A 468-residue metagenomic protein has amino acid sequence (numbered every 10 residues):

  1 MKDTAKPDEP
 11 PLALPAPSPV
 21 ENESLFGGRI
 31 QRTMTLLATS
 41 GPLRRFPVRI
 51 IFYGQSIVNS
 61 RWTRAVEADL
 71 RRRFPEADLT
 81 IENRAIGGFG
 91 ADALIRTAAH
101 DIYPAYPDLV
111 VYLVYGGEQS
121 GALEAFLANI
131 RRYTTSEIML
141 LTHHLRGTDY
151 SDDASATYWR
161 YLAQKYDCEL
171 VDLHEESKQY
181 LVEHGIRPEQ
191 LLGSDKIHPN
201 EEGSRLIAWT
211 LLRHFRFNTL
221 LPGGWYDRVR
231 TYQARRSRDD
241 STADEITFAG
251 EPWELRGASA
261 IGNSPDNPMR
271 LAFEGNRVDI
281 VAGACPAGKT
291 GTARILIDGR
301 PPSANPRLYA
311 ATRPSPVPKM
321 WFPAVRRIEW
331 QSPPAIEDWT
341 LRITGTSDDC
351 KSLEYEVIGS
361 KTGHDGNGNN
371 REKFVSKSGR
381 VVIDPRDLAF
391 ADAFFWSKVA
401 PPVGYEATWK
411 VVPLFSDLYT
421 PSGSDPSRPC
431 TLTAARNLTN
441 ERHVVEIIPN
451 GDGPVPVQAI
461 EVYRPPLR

Functional and structural regions predicted by a protein language model:
M1-Y53, I57-R64, A68-L79, Y103-Y106 (+3 more regions): N-terminal secretory targeting modules
P15-S18, N22, R96, G147-W225 (+1 more regions): Catalytic His-Asp segment of secreted/periplasmic serine-dependent ester chemistry enzymes
S18, E82-A93: Acidic/histidine-rich helix-loop elements that form or flank divalent-metal/phosphate-binding sites at the catalytic
S56-S60, I86-A91, Y115-S120, H144-T148 (+2 more regions): Solvent-exposed loop/turn segments at secondary-structure junctions within structured extracellular/periplasmic domains
R72-A77, Y133-T134, Y166: Short helix-capping segments at alpha-helix termini
T80, S136-M139, E169: Proline-centered loop/turn at the N-terminus of a beta-strand
A99-Y112: Proline-aspartate-enriched helix->loop->beta-strand connector
L113-G117, E124-Y161, R187: Active-site segments of SGNH/GDSL-like serine hydrolases that catalyze O-acetyl group transfer/hydrolysis on lipids
